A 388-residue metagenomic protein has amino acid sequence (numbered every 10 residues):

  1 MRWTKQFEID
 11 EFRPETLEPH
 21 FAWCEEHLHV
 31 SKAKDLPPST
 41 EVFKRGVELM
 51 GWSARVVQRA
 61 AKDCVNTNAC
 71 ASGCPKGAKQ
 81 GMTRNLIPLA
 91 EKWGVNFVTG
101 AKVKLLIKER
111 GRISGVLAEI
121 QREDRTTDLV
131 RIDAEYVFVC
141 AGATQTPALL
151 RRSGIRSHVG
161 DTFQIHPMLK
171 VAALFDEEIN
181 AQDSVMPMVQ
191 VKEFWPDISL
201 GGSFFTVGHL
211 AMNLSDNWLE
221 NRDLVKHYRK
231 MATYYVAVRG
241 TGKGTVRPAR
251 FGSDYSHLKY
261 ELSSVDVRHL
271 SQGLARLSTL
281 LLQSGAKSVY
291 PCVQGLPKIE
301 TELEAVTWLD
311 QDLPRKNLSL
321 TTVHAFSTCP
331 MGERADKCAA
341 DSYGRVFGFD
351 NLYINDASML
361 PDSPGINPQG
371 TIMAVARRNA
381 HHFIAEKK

Functional and structural regions predicted by a protein language model:
M1-N66, V236, E261, V265: Rossmann-like flavin
M1-T4, E18-E25, K44, I87 (+6 more regions): Non-transmembrane alpha-helical segments in soluble domains of secreted/periplasmic/extracellular proteins
R55-V57, N96-V98, V289: General small-molecule cofactor/ligand-binding pocket signal
A60, V65-E135: Helical element adjacent to the flavin cofactor pocket in flavoenzyme catalytic cores
D63-N66, C70, K104-E109, A286-D362 (+1 more regions): A glycine-rich dinucleotide-binding beta-alpha-beta segment and adjacent secondary-structure elements that constitute
K92, L106, L117-Q190, D356 (+2 more regions): Glycine-rich loop(s) and the adjacent beta-strand/alpha-helix scaffold that form part
R156-L281, S288, L313-S327, F347 (+1 more regions): FAD cofactor-binding and catalytic pocket of flavoenzymes
D362-F383: A conserved FAD-binding loop/helix module that cradles the flavin
